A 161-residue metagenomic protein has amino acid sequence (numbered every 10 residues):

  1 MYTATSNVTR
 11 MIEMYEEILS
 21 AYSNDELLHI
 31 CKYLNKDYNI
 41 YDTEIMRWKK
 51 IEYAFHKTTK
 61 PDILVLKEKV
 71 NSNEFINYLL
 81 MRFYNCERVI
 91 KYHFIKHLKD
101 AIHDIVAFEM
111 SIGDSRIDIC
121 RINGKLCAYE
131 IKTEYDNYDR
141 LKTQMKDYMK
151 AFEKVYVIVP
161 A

Functional and structural regions predicted by a protein language model:
M1-L66: Nuclease-adjacent, charged terminal/linker segments that flank catalytic cores
V70-V106: Acidic-basic catalytic patches of nuclease active cores, encompassing PD-(D/E)XK and other metal-cofactor nuclease
F94, I119-R121, K125-Y135: Conserved catalytic cores of phosphodiester-cleaving nucleases, focusing on short active-site segments
S115-I117: Change "...and in nucleic-acid phosphodiester-cleaving endonucleases..." to "...and in nucleic-acid processing enzymes
Y135-A161: Catalytic cores of nucleic-acid endonucleases
